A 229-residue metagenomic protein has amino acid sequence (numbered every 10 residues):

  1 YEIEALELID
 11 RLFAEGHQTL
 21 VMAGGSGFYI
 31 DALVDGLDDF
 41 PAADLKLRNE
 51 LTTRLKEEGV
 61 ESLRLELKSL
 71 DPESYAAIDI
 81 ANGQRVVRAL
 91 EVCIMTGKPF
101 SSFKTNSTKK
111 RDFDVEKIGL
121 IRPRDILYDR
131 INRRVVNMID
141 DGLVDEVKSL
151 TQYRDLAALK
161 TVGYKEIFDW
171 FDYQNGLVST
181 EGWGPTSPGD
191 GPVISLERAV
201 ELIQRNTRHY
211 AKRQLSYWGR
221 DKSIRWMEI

Functional and structural regions predicted by a protein language model:
Y1-I229: Phosphate/pyrophosphate-binding catalytic cores of soluble transferases and nucleic-acid-acting enzymes
